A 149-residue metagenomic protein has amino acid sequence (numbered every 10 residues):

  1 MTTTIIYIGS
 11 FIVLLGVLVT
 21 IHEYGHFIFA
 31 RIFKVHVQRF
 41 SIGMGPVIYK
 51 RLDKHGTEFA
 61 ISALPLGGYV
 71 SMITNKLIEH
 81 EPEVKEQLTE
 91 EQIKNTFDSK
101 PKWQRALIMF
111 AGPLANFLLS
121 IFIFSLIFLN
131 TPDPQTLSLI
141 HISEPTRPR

Functional and structural regions predicted by a protein language model:
M1-T4, I8, I12, K102-A106 (+1 more regions): Hydrophobic, aromatic-rich alpha-helical transmembrane segments and their membrane-interface anchor motifs
T3-L88: Small-residue-rich helix-interface/hinge motifs
H26-F27, N116, S120, P148: General alpha-helical segment detector with a strong preference for membrane-spanning helices and helix-boundary regions
G68-E79, V84-S138: Internal alpha-helical transmembrane segments
I140-R149: Single conserved hydrophobic/aromatic residue that forms the stacking wall/gate of nucleotide- or nucleobase-binding
